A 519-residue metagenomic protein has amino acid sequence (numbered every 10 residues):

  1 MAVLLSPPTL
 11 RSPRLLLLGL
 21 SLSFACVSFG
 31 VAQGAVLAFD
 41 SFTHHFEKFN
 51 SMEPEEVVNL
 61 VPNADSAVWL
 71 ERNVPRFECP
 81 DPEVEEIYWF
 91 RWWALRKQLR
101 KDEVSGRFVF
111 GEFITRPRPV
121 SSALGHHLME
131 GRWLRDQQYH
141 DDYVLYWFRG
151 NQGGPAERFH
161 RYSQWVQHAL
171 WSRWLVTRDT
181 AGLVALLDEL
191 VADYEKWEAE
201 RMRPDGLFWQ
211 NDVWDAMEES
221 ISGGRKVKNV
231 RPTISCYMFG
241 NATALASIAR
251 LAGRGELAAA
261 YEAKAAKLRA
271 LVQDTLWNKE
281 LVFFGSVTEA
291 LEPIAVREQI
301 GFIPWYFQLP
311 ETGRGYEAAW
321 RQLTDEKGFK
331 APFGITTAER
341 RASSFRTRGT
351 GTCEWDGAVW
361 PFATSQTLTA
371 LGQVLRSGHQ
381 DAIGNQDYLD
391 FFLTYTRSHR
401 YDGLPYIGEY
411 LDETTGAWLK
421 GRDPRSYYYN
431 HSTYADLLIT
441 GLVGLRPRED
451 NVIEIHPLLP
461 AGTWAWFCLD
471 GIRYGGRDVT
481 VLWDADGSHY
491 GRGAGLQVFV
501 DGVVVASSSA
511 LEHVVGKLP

Functional and structural regions predicted by a protein language model:
M1-S12: N-terminal secretory signal peptides that target proteins for export/translocation
L17-V27: Bacterial N-terminal signal peptides
V31-P117, L175, T180-G182, L187 (+6 more regions): Acidic/polar, glycine-enriched structural segments that form the non-catalytic walls/loops of the carbohydrate-binding
A35-H45, L60-N63, P117-E219, V230-F239 (+5 more regions): Aromatic-rich carbohydrate-recognition surfaces in CAZymes
F77-Y88, D102-E103, G131-L145, R173-V191 (+4 more regions): Structural helix-adjacent loops and short alpha-helical linkers that scaffold large soluble proteins
P82-R116, W133-A156, K196-V230, A270-P361 (+1 more regions): Extended glycan-interaction surfaces of carbohydrate-active proteins
A252-T288, E317-G476: Non-catalytic carbohydrate-binding regions of carbohydrate-active enzymes
T463-F499: Carbohydrate-binding surface patches
